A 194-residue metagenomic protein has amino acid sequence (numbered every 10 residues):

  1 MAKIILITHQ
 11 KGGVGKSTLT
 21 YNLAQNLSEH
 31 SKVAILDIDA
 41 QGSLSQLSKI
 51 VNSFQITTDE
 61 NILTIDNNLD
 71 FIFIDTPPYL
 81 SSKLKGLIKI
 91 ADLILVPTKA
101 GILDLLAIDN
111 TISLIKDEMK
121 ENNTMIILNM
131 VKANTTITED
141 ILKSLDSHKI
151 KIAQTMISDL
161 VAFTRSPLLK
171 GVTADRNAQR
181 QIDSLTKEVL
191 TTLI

Functional and structural regions predicted by a protein language model:
I4-V14, Y21-F73, P78-K85, P167-L169 (+1 more regions): P-loop/Walker-type NTP enzyme "switch/lid" segment
A34-I35, V96, M125-L128: Structural beta-sheet core signal
L69-D70, A91, K149: Short, well-ordered alpha-helix to beta-strand connector turns
S81-G101: Inter-motif core of Ras-like GTPase G domains
L106-M130: Conserved C-terminal guanine-recognition region of P-loop GTPase G domains, centered on the G4
K132, K143-K170, E188: Beta-strand-loop-alpha "switch" segments that mediate conformational coupling across diverse proteins
R165-L185: C-terminal boundary of histidine-terminating zinc-finger modules
